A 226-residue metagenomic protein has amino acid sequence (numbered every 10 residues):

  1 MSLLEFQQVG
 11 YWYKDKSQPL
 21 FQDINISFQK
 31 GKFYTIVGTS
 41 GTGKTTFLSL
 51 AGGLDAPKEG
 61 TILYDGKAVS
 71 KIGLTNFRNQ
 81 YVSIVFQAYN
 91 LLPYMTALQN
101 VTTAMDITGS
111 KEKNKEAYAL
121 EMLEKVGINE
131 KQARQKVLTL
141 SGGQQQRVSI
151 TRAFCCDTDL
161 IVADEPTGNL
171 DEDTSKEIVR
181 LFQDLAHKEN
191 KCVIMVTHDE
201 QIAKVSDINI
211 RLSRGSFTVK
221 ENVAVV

Functional and structural regions predicted by a protein language model:
G52: Helix-to-loop junction immediately C-terminal to a conserved catalytic motif
G60-V69: Conserved ABC transporter NBD signature motif
V69-S83: ABC ATPase NBD coupling module
M95-T103: Short coil-to-helix segment of the ABC ATPase nucleotide-binding domain corresponding to the Q-loop/switch region
N114-K131: Conserved ABC ATPase "signature" region
K136-L140, Q144: Conserved ABC ATPase signature
I161-D164: Catalytic Walker B motif of ABC-type/P-loop ATPase nucleotide-binding domains
